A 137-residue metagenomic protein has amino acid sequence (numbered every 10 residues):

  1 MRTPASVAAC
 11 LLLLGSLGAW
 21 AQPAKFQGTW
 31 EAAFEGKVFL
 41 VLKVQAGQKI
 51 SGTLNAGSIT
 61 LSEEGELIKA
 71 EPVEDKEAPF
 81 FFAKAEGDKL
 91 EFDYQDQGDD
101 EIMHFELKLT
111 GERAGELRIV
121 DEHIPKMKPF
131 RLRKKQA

Functional and structural regions predicted by a protein language model:
M1-A8: Bacterial N-terminal signal peptides that target proteins for export
A5, E35, K108-T110: Short, surface-exposed loop and linker segments with low hydrophobicity and enrichment for Pro/Ser/Thr
A8-S16: Bacterial N-terminal signal peptides
L17-A21: Sec/Tat signal peptide C-region and signal peptidase I cleavage site
Q22-H104, R118-A137: Central antiparallel beta-sheet cores of small beta-barrel/beta-sandwich binding domains
A46, L109-R113: Residue-level recognition of beta-strand termini and adjacent short loop/turns
